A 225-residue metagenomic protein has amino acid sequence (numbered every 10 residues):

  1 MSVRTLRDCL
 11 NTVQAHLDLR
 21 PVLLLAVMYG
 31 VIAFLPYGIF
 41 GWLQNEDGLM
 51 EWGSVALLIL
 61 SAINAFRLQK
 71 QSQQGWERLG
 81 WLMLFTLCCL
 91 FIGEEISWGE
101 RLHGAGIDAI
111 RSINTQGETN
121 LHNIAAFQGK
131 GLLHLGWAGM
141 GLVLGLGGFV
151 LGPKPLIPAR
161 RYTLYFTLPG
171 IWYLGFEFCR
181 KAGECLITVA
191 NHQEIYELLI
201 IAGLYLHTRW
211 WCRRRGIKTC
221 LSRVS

Functional and structural regions predicted by a protein language model:
L6-L25: N-terminal membrane topogenic signal
A26-L35, L87-E94, L168-K181: Aromatic-anchored segments of alpha-helical transmembrane domains
I32-L43, F149-G152, G175-I187: Juxtamembrane "helix-exit" motif on the non-cytosolic side of transmembrane helices
W42-G53, C185-E197: Non-cytosolic membrane-interface motifs at loop->transmembrane helix junctions
S54-R67, H134-G148, Y196-R215: Hydrophobic cores of alpha-helical transmembrane segments in multi-pass inner/ER membrane proteins, independent
R67-L79, V150-R161: Membrane-interface helix-boundary motifs at transmembrane edges
C89-A109: Transmembrane alpha-helix/helix-exit interface in multi-pass inner-membrane proteins
E118-L142: Hydrophobic alpha-helical transmembrane segments
